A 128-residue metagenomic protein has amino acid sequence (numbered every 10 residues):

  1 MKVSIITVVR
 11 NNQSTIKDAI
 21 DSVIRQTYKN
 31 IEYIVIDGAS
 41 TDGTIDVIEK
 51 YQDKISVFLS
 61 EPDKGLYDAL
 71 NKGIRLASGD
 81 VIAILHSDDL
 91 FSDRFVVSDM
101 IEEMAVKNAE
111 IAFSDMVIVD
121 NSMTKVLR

Functional and structural regions predicted by a protein language model:
M1-R25: N-proximal low-complexity "stem/linker" segments adjacent to membrane-targeting elements
S14-K17, D42-K50: Acidic helix N-cap motif at the loop->helix transition within catalytic regions of sugar-transfer enzymes
N30-A39, L59-P62: Short beta-strand/loop segment that forms part of the nucleotide-sugar
D37-D46, H86: A conserved acidic beta->alpha catalytic loop
S60-A77: Glycine-rich, basic loop-to-helix element that forms the pyrophosphate-binding segment of sugar-nucleotide handling
I82: Short aromatic/hydrophobic "clamp" motif used to bind/position activated sugar donors
S87-L90, D115: The conserved acidic donor/metal-binding loop of glycosyltransferases
R94-L127: Conserved donor NDP-sugar-binding/catalytic core segment of glycosyltransferases
